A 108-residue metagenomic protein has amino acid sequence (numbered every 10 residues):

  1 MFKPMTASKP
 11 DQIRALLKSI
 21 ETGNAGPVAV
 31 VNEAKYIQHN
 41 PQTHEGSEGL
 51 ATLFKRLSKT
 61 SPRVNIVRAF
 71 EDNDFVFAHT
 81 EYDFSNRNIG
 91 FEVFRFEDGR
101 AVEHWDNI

Functional and structural regions predicted by a protein language model:
M1-I108: C-terminal and inter-domain tail/linker signature
